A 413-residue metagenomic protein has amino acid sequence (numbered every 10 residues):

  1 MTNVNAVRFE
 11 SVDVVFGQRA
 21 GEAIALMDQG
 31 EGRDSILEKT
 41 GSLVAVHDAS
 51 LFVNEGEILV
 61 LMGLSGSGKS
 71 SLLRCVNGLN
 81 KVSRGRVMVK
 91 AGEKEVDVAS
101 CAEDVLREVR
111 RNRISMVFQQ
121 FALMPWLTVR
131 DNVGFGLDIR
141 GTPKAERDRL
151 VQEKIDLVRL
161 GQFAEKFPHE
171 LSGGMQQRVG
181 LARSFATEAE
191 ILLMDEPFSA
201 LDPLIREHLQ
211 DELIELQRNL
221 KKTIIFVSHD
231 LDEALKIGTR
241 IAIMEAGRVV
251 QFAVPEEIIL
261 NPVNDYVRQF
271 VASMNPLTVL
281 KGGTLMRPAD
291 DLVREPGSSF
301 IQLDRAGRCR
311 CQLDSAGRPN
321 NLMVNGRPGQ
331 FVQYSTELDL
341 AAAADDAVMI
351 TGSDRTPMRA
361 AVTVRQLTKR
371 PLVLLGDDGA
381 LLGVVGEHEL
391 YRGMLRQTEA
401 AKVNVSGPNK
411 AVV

Functional and structural regions predicted by a protein language model:
L26-S35, K90-V98, G134, D138 (+1 more regions): Conserved ABC ATPase "signature" region
I36-T40, E95-S115, N261-P262: ABC ATPase NBD coupling module
N77: Helix-to-loop junction immediately C-terminal to a conserved catalytic motif
F167-L171, M175: Conserved ABC ATPase signature
E188: Conserved catalytic motifs of ABC-family nucleotide-binding domains
V249-A253, N261, V384: ABC ATPase "signature
D290-G326, D346-D378, V384-V413: The conserved cystathionine-beta-synthase
